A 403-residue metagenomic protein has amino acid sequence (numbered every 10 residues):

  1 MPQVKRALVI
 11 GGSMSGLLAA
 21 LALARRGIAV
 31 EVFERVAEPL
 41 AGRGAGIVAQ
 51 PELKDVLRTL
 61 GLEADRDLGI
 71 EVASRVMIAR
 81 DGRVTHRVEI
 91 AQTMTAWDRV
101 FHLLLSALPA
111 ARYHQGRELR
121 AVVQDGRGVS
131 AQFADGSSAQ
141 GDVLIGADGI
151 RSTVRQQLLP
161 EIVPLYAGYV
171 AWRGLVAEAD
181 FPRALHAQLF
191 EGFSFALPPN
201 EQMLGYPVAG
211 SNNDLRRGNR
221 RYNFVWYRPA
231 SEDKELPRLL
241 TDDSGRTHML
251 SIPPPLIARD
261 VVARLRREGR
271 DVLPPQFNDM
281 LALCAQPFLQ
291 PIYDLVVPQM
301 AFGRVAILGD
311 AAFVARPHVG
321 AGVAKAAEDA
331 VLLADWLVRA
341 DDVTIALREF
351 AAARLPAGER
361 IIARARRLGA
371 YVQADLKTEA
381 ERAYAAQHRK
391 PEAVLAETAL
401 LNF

Functional and structural regions predicted by a protein language model:
M1-K5, R66, P255, R267 (+4 more regions): C-terminal helical "tail/cap" subdomain of flavin- and related membrane-associated enzymes
M1-P2, S138, G218, P298-A301: Short, flexible hinge/linker loops that cap or flank conserved catalytic cores
P2-A7, A24, G42, V48-A179: Conserved N-terminal helical subregion
V9-R25, A29-F33, I145-G146, W172 (+4 more regions): Conserved mid-domain beta->alpha element of the FAD-binding
S15, E38, R151: Conserved Rossmann-like nucleotide-cofactor binding loop
P39-L40, V122, A315-R316: Short, solvent-exposed loop/turn segments at secondary-structure junctions
R87-I90, A96, F101, F181-L281: Conserved FAD/dinucleotide-binding core of flavoprotein oxidoreductases
G116-A121, A131-G136, R270-P274, A282 (+2 more regions): Flavin (primarily FAD) cofactor-binding/catalytic cores of flavoenzymes
